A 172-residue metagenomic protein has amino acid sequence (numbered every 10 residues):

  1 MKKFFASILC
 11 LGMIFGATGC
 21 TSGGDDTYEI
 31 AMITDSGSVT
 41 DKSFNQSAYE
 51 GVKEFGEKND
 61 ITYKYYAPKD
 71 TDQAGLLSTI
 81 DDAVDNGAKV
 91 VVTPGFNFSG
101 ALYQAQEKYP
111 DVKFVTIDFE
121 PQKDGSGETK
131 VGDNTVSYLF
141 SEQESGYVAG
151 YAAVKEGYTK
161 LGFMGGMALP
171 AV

Functional and structural regions predicted by a protein language model:
M1-E29: Short, low-complexity disordered leader/linker segments with a strong preference for bacterial N-terminal type II
I30-K58, K64-L77, G95-F98, A168-V172: Extracytoplasmic "Venus flytrap"
V52, S145-V172: An alpha-beta-alpha
Q73-A88: Short, well-structured alpha-helical segments in soluble
G87-G95, K113-I117: Periplasmic-binding protein-like
T93-Y109: Hydrophobic alpha-helical
L102, Q122-G127, E144-A152: Short, charged beta->alpha transition segments
E107-L139: Flexible loop/hinge segments that line or gate small-molecule binding clefts
